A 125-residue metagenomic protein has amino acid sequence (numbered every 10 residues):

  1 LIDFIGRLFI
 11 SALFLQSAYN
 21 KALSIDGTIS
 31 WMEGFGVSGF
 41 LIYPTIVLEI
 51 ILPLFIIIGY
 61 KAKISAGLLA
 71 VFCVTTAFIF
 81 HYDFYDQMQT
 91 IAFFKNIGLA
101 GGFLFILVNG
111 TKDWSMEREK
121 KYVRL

Functional and structural regions predicted by a protein language model:
L1-L23, S30, G39-V47, I51 (+1 more regions): Extended, low-polarity transmembrane helix blocks
G36: Conserved functional loop/turn residues at catalytic and ligand-binding sites
